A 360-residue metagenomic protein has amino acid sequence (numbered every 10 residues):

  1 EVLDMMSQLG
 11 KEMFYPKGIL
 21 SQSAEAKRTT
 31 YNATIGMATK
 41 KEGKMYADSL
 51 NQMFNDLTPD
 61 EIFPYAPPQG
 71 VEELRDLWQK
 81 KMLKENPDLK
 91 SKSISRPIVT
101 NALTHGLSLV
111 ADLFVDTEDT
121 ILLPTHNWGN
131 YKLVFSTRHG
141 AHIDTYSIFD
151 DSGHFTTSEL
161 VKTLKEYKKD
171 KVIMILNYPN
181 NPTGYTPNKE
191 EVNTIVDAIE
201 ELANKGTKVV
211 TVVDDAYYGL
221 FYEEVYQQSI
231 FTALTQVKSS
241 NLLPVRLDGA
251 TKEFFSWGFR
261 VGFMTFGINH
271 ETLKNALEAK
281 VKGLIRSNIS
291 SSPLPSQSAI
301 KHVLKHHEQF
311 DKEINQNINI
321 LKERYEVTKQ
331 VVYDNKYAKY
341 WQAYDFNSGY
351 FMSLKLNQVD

Functional and structural regions predicted by a protein language model:
Q8-A102: N-terminal small-domain helix-loop-helix segment of the aminotransferase-like
T30-N32, P67, L247, W341-N347: Short beta-strand
N32-I35, I175-N177, V212-D215, D248 (+2 more regions): Short beta-strand segments
T39-Y46, K132, N181-Y185, G219-Y222 (+2 more regions): Short catalytic/ligand-binding loop motif for oxyanion handling, primarily in non-cytosolic enzymes, centered on
P59-T211, Y218-K238, V245: Conserved core of the PLP fold type I
T235-N319: Conserved core segment of the aminotransferase class I/II
I314-K329, K339-L356: Conserved glycine-rich beta-strand-loop-beta hairpin in the small C-terminal domain of fold type I
V359-D360: Short, conserved charged micro-motifs
